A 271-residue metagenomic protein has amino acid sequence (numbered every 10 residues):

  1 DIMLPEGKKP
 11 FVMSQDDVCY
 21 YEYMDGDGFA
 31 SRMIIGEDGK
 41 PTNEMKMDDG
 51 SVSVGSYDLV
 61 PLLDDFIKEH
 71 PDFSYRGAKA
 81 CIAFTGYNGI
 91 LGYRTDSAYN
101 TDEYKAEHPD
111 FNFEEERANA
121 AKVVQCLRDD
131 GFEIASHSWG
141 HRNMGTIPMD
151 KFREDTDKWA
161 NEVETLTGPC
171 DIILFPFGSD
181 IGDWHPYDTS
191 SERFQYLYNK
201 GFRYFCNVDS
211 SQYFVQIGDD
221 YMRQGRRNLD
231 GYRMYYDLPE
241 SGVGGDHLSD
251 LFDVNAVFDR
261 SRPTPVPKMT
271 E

Functional and structural regions predicted by a protein language model:
I2-S14, M24-D25, E133, G145-E271: C-terminal active-site subregion of NodB/CE4 polysaccharide deacetylases
L4-F11, C19-G182, S211: Metal-dependent polysaccharide deacetylase catalytic core of the NodB/CE4 family, i.e., the active-site-bearing domain
